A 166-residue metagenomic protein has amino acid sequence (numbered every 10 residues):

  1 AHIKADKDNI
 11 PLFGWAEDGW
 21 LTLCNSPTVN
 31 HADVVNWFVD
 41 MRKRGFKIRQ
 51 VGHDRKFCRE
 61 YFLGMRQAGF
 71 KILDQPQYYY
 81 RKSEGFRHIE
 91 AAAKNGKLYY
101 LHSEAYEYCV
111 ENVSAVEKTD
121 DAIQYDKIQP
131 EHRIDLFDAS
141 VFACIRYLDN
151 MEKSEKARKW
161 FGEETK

Functional and structural regions predicted by a protein language model:
A1-Q77, S83, R87, Y100-K166: RNase H-like, metal-dependent nuclease domains and their acidic two-metal-ion catalytic environment used
G85-N95: Short, surface-exposed amphipathic charged segments that create phosphate/polyanion-binding patches used for binding
